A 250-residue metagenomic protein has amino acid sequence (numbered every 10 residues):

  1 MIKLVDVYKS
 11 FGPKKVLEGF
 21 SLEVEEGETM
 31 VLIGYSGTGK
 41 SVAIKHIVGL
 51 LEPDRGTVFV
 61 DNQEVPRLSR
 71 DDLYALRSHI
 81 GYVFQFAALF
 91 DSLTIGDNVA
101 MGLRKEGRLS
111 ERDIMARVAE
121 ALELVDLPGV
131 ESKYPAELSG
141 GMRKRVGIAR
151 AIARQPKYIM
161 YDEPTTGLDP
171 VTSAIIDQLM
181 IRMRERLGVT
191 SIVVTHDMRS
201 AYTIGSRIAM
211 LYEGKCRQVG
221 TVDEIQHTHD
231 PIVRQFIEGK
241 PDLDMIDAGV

Functional and structural regions predicted by a protein language model:
V48: Helix-to-loop junction immediately C-terminal to a conserved catalytic motif
Q63-E64, E111-G129: Conserved ABC ATPase "signature" region
L93-M101: Short coil-to-helix segment of the ABC ATPase nucleotide-binding domain corresponding to the Q-loop/switch region
Y134-L138, M142: Conserved ABC ATPase signature
A153-K157: A short, proline-enriched helix->beta-strand linker immediately N-terminal to the Walker B motif in ABC-type P-loop
I159-D162: Catalytic Walker B motif of ABC-type/P-loop ATPase nucleotide-binding domains
E213-G214: Conserved ABC ATPase "signature" C-loop
